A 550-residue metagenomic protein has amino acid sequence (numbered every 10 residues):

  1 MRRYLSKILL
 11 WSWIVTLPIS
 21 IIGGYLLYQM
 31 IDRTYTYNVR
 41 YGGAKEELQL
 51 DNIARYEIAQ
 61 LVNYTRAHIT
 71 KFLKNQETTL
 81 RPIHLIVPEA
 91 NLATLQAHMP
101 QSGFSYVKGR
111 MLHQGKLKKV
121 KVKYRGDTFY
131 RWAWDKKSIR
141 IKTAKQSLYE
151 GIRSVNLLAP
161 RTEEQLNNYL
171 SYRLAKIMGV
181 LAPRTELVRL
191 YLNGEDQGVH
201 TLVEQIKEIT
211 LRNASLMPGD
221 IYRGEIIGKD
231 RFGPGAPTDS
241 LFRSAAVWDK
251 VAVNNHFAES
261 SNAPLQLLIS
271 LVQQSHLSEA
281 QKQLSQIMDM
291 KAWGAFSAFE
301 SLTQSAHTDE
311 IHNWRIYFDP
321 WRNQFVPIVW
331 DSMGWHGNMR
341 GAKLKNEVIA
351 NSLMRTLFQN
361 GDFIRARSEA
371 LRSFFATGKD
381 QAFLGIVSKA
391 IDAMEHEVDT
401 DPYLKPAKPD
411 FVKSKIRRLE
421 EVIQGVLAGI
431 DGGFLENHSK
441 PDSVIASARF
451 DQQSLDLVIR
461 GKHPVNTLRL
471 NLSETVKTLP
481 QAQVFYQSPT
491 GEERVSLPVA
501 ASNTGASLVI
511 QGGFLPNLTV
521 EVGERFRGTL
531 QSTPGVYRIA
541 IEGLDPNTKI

Functional and structural regions predicted by a protein language model:
R2-K116, Q381-I550: Regulatory N- and C-terminal appendages and interdomain linkers associated with kinase/kinase-like NTP transferase
Q96-H98, K123, I152, H200 (+4 more regions): Short, solvent-exposed loop/turn and secondary-structure capping segments
G103-R161: Conserved oxyanion/phosphate-binding beta-strand-loop segments in alpha/beta enzyme cores
R140-K142, N156-L158, R189, G198-L202 (+3 more regions): Structural recognition of the beta-strand scaffold that forms the well-ordered cores of secreted hydrolase catalytic
S154, V180-Y191, A280-L284, W314 (+1 more regions): Surface-exposed patches in mature extracellular/periplasmic domains of secreted proteins
P160-E195: A conserved helix-loop-beta module that forms one wall/lid of the active-site cleft in ATP-utilizing catalytic domains
V180-P183, E195-A295, I391-M394: Internal "kinase-insert"/substrate-recognition segments embedded within catalytic cores of ATP-dependent enzymes
E259-Q266, S270-D309, I316, N323-H463: Middle-to-C-terminal accessory/interaction subdomains
